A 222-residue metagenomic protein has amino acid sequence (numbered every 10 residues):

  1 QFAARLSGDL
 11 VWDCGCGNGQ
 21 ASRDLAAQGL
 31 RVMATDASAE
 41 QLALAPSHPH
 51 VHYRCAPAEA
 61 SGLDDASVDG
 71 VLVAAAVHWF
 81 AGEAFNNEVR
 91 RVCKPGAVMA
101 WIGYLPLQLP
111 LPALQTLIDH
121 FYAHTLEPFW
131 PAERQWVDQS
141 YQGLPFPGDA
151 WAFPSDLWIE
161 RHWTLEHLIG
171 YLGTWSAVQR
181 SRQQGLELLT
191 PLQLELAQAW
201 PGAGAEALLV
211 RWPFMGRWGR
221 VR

Functional and structural regions predicted by a protein language model:
Q1-D9: Conserved alpha-helix/loop element of class I SAM-dependent methyltransferases that forms part of the SAM/SAH-binding
Q1-F2, A21, G29, L42 (+6 more regions): Tryptophan-centric aromatic hotspots in well-structured domains and transmembrane helices
L10-C14, N18-A60: Class I SAM-dependent methyltransferase SAM/SAH-binding core
E59-G70: A short acidic, Gly/Pro-enriched loop at the edge of an enzyme's catalytic core that lines a small-molecule cofactor
A75-A76: Short catalytic micro-motifs in class I SAM-dependent methyltransferases
F80-E88: A short, conserved alpha-helix within the catalytic core of class I
R90, P95-H162: Conserved catalytic/acceptor-binding region of the Class I
Q139-R222: Conserved Class I S-adenosyl-L-methionine
